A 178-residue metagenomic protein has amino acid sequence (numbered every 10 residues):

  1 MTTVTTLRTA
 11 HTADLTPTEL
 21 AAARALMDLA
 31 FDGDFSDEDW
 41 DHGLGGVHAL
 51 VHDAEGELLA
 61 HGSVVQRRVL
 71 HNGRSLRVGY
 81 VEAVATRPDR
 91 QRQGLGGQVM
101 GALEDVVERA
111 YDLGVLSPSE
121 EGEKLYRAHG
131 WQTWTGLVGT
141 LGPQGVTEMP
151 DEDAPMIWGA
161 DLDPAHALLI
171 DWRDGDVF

Functional and structural regions predicted by a protein language model:
T2-L15, E108, E120-F178: Terminal substrate-recognition subdomain of acyl/acetyltransferases
T9-A85: A conserved beta-strand-loop-helix scaffold within acyl/acetyltransferase catalytic domains
A22, A102, E121: Short Gly/charged-rich anion-binding patches and loops
D53-G56, D89, G159-D163: Short loop segments at secondary-structure junctions
V64-Q66, V99-L103, L137-G142: Short acidic (Asp/Glu) patches
V81-Q91, E121: A short, internal acetyl-CoA/4′-phosphopantetheine-binding micro-motif in the GNAT/acyltransferase core
D89-A102: Conserved acetyl-CoA pyrophosphate-binding loop and the N-cap/start of the following alpha-helix in GNAT-like
D105-S119: Conserved GNAT acetyl-CoA-binding A-motif
